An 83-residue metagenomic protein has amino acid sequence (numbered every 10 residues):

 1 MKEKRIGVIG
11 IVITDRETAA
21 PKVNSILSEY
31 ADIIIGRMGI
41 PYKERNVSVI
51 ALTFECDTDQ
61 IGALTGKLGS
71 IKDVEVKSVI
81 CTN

Functional and structural regions predicted by a protein language model:
M1-N83: Long, contiguous binding/interaction regions
